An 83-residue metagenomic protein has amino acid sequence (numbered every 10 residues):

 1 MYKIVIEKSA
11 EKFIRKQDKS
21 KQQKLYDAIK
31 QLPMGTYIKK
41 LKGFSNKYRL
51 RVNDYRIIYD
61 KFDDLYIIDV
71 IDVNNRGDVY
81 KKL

Functional and structural regions predicted by a protein language model:
M1-V5, S20, V52-Y55, D60-L83: Enriched for short, Lys/Arg-rich terminal
I6-A10: Basic, amphipathic "hinge/linker" alpha-helix immediately C-terminal to the N-terminal HTH DNA-binding motif
E11-K12, K47: Short histidine/acidic/glycine/proline-rich micro-motifs that form metal- and phosphate-coordinating active-site loops
K12, K39, G77-D78: Glycine-centered loop/turn positions within well-structured domains that cap or flank conserved ligand/cofactor-binding
K19-Q22, M34: Alpha-helix boundary/capping and short turn/kink residues
D27-R51: A short, surface-exposed loop/turn module that caps and links secondary-structure elements
